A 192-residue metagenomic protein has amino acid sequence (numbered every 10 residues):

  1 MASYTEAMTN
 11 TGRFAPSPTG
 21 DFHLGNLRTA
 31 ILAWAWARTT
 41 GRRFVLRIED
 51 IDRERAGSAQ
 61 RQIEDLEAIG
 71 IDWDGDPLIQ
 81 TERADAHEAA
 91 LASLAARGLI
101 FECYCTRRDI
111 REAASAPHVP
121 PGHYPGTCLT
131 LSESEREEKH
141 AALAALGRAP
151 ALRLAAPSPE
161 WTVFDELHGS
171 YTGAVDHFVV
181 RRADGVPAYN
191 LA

Functional and structural regions predicted by a protein language model:
Y4-H118: N-terminal Rossmann-like or analogous alpha/beta NTP/dinucleotide-binding catalytic cores that position adenine
R108-A192: Active-site cores that bind ATP or allylic diphosphates and position pyrophosphate for catalysis
